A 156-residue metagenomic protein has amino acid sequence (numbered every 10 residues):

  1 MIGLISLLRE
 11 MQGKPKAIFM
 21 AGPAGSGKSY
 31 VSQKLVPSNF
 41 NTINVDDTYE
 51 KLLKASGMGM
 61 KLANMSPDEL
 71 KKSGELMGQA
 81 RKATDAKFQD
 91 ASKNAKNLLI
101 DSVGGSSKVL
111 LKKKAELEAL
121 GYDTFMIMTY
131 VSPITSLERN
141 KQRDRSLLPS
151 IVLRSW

Functional and structural regions predicted by a protein language model:
M11-P15, D90-K93: Phosphate-binding P-loop
I18-F19: Short hydrophobic/aromatic beta-strand immediately N-terminal to the Walker A/P-loop
P23-A24: The conserved Walker
G27: Conserved glycine(s) of the Walker
S32-K96, K108: Conserved substrate/cofactor phosphate-moiety recognition/catalytic segment in nucleotide-dependent phosphotransferases
D101-L110, Y130-P133: Acidic, metal-coordinating catalytic cores used for nucleic-acid/nucleotide bond scission and strand-transfer chemistry
E118-N140: Conserved phosphate-donor/acceptor-positioning beta-strand/loop module used by diverse small-molecule
I134-W156: Conserved GTP-binding G-domain of TRAFAC-class P-loop NTPases and closely related GTPase folds
